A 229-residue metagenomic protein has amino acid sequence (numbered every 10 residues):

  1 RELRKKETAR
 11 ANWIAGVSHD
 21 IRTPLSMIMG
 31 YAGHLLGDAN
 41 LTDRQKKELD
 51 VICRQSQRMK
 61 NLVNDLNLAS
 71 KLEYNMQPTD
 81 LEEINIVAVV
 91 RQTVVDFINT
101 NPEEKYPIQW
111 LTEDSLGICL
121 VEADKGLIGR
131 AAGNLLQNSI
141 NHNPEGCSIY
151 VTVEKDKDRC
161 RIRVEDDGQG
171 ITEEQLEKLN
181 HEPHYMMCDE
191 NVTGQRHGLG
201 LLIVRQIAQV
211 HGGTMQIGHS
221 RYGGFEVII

Functional and structural regions predicted by a protein language model:
R54-M59: Short alpha-helical segment of the dimerization/phosphotransfer core of two-component systems
Y74-T79, I118-A123: Conserved micro-motifs of the catalytic ATP-binding
T100-T112: Short conserved segments within the C-terminal catalytic ATPase subdomain
N138-I140: Short helix-loop "hinge" at the ATP-lid/N-box region of the Bergerat-fold HATPase_c
D166: Acidic ATP/Mg2+-coordinating residue in the GHKL
I171-C188: Short conserved segment of the HATPase_c
G212-G213: Conserved glycine-rich
